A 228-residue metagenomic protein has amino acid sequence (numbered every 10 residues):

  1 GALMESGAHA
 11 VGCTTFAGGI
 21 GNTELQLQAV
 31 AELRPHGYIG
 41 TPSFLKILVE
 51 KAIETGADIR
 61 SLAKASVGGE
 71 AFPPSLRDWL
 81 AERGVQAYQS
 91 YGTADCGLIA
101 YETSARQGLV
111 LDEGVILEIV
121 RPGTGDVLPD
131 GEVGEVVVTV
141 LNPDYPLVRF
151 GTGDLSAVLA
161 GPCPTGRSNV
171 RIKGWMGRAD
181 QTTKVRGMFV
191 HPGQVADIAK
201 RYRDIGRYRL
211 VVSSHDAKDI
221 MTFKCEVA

Functional and structural regions predicted by a protein language model:
A2-G12: Conserved short alpha-helical elements in the N-terminal third of ANL/AMP-binding
V11-A228: Active-site glycine/GP-rich loop and adjacent strand/helix microenvironment that borders small-molecule binding pockets
